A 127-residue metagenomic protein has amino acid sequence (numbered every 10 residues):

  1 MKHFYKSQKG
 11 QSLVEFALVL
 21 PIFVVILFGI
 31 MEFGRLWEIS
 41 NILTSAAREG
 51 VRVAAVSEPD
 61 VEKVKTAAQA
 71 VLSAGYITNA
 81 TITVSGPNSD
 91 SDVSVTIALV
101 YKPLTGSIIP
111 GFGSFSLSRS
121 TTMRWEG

Functional and structural regions predicted by a protein language model:
K2-A68: Alpha-helical assembly-interface signal, strongest on the long, hydrophobic N-terminal helix that forms
R52-G127: Short, conserved structural patches
